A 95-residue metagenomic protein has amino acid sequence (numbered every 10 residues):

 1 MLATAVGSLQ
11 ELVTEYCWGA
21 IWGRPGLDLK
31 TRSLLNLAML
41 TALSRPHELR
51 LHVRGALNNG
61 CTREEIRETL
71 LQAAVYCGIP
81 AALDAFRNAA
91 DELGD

Functional and structural regions predicted by a protein language model:
M1-K30, N58, A82-D95: Acidic, glycine/proline-rich low-complexity segments that act as flexible tails and inter-domain linkers
L9, T31, E48-H52: Amphipathic alpha-helical interface surfaces
V13-C17, L34-T41, T69-A74: Short alpha-helical scaffolding segments that buttress acidic/His motifs in well-ordered protein cores
G19-W22, N36, V53-L57, R67-L71 (+1 more regions): Amphipathic alpha-helical segments within well-ordered protein domains
L29-L34, E64-E68: Alpha-helical scaffolds flanking conserved acidic
T41-R45, N59, Y76, E92-D95: Change "in soluble alpha/beta enzymes" to "in soluble alpha/beta proteins
A42-R67: Mid-chain, well-packed structural core segment of small domains
L70-A85: C-terminal structural segments of small proteins and small subunits
